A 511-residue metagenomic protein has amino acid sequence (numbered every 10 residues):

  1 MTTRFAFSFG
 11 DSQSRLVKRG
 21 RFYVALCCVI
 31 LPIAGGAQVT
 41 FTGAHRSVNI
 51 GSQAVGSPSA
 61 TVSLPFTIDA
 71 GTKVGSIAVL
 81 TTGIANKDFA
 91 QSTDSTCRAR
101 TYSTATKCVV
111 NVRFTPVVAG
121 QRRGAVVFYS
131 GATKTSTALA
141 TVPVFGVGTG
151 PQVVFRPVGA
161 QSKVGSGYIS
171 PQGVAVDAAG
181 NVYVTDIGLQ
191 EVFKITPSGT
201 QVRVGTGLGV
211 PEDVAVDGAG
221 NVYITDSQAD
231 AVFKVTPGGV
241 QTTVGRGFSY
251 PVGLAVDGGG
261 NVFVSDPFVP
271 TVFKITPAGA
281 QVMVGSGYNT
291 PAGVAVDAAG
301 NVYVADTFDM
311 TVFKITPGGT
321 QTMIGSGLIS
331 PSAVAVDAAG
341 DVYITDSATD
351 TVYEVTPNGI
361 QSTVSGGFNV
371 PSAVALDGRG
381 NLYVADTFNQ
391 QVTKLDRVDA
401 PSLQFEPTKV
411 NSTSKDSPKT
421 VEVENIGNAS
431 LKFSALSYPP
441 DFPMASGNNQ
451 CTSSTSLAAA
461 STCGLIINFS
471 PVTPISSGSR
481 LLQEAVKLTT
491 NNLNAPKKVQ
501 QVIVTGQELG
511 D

Functional and structural regions predicted by a protein language model:
G35-V158, L189, N389-Q390, L395-D511: Feature for long, exposed domains in two main contexts
K163-I169, V204-G209, V244-S249, V284-N289 (+2 more regions): Surface loop/turn motifs at the tips and blade-to-blade linkers of beta-strand repeat domains
V176-A179, V216-A219, V256-G259, V296-A299 (+2 more regions): Residue-level detector of Asp-centered blade-edge/turn motifs that repeat once per structural unit in beta-propeller
N181-Y183, N221-Y223, N261-F263, N301-Y303 (+2 more regions): Conserved beta-propeller blade signature
I187, S227, P267, T307 (+3 more regions): Short loop/turn segments immediately following the C-termini of beta-strands
Q190-K194, D230-K234, P270-K274, M310-K314 (+2 more regions): A short loop-to-beta-strand structural motif that recurs across blades of beta-propeller domains
I195-T200, V235-V240, I275-A280, I315-T320 (+2 more regions): Short loop/turn segments that connect beta-strands within beta-propeller blades
